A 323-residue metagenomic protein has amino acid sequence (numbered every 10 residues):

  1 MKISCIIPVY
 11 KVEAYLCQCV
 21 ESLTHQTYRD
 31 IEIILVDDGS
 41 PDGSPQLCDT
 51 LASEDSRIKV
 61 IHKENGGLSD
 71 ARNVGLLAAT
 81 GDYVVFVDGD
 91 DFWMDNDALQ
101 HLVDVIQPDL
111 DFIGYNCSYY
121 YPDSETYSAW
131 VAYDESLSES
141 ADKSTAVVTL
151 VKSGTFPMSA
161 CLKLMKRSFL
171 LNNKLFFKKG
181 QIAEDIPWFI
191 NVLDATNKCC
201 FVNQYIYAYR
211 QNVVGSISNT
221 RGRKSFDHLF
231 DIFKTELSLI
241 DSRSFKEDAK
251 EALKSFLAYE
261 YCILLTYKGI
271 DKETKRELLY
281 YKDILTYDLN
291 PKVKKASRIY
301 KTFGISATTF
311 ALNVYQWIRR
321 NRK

Functional and structural regions predicted by a protein language model:
M1-S4, E32, P187: Cell-envelope/extracellular polymer assembly enzymes that use nucleotide-activated donors
K11-H25: Short, well-formed alpha-helical segments that are part of the catalytic scaffolds of diverse glycosyltransferases
D37-L47, E64, F92: A conserved acidic beta->alpha catalytic loop
K63-A79: Glycine-rich, basic loop-to-helix element that forms the pyrophosphate-binding segment of sugar-nucleotide handling
L68, G89-C200, Y207-K224: Donor-binding/catalytic cores of nucleotide-activated saccharide and glycerol-phosphate transferases/polymerases
V84: Short aromatic/hydrophobic "clamp" motif used to bind/position activated sugar donors
Q204-V213, N219-E247, E260-D288: Catalytic core of nucleotide-sugar-dependent glycosyltransferases
G269-K323: Membrane-interface aromatic/basic loop that binds lipid-linked glycans or pyrophosphate carriers, typified by
